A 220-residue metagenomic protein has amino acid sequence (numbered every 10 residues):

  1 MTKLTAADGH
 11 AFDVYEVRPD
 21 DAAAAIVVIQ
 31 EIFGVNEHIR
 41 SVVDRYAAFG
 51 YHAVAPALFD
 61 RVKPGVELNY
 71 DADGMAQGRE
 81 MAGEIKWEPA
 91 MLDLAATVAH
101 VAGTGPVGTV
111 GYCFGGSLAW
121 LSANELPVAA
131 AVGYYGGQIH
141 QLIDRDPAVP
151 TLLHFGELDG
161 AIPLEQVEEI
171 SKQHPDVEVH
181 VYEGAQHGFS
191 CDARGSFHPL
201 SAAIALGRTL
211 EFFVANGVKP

Functional and structural regions predicted by a protein language model:
M1-P220: N-terminal cap/leader regions of alpha/beta-hydrolase-fold enzymes, predominantly small-molecule hydrolases
